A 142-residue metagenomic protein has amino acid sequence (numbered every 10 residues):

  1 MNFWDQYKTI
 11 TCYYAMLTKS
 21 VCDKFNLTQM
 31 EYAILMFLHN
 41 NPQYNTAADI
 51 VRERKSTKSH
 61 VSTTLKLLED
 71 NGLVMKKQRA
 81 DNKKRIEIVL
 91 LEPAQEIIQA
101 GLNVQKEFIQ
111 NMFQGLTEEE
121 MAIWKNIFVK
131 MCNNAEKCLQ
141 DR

Functional and structural regions predicted by a protein language model:
M1-F25, N71-L73: N-terminal leader segment of winged-helix/HTH proteins
Q6, T18, T46, F108-I109: Hydrophobic alpha-helical segments typical of transmembrane helices and their membrane-interface/capping positions
Y7, L35-L38, F128: Hydrophobic structural patches
Y14, T18, I98-G101, Q105 (+2 more regions): Hydrophobic recognition helices of helix-based DNA-binding modules
M16-H60: N-terminal helix-turn-helix DNA-binding core of bacterial DNA-binding proteins
K66-N126: Charged, amphipathic alpha-helical coiled-coil/dimerization segments
E118-R142: C-terminal regulatory/oligomerization modules of transcriptional regulators
